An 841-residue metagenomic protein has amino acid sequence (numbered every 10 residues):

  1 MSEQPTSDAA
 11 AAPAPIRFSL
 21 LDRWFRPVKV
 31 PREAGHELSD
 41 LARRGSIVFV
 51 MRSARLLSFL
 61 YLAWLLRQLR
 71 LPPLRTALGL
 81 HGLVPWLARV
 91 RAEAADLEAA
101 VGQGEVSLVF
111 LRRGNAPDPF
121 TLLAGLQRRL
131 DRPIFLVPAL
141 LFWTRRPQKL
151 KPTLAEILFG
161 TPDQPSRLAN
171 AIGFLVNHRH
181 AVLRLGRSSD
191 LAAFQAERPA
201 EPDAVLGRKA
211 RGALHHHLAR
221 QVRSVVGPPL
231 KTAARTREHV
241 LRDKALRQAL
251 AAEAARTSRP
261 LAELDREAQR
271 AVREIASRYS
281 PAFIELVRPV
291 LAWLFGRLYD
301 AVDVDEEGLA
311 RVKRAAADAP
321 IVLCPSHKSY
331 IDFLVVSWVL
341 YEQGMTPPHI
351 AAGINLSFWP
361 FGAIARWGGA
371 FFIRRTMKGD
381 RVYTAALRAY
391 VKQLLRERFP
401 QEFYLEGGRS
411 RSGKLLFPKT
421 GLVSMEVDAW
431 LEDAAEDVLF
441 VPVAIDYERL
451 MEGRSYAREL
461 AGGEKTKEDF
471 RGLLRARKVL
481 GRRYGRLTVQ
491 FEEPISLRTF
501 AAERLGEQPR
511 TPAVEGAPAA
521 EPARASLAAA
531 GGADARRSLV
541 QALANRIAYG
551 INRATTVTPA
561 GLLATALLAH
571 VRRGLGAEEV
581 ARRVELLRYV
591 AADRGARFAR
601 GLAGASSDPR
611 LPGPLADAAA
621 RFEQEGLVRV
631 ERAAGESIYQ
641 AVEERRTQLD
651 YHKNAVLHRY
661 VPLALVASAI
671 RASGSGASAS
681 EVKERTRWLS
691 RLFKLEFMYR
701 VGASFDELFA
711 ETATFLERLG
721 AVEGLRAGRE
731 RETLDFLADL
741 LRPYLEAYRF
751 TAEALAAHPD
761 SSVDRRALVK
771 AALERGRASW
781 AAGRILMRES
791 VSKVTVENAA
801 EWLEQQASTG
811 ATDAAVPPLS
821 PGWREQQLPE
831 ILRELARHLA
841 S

Functional and structural regions predicted by a protein language model:
M1-S841: Membrane-interfacial terminal anchoring regions of lipid-handling membrane enzymes
